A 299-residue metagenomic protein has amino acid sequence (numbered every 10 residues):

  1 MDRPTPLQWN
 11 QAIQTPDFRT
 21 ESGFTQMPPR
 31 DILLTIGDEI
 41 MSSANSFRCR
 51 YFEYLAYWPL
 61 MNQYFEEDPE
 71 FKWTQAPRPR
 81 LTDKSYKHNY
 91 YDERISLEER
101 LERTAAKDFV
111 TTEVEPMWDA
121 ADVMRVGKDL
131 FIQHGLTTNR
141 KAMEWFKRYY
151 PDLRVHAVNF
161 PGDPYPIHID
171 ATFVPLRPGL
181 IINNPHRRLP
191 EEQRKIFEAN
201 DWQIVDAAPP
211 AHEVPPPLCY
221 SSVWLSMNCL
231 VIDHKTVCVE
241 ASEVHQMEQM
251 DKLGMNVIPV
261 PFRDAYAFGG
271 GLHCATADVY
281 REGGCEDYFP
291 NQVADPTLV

Functional and structural regions predicted by a protein language model:
M1-V299: The feature marks the mature, well-folded catalytic cores of soluble enzymes
